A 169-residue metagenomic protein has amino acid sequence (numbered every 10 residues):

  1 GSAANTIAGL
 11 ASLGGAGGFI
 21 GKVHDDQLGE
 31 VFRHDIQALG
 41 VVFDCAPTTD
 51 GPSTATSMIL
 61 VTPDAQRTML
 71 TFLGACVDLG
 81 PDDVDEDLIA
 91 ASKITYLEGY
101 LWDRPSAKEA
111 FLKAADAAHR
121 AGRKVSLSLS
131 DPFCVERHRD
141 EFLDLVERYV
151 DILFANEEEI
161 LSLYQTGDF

Functional and structural regions predicted by a protein language model:
G1-I20, E30-V31: Glycine-rich phosphate/adenosyl-contacting loop at the front of the ribokinase-like
H24, R33-T48, P52-A55, I59-F169: Ribokinase/PfkB-type carbohydrate-kinase core domain
